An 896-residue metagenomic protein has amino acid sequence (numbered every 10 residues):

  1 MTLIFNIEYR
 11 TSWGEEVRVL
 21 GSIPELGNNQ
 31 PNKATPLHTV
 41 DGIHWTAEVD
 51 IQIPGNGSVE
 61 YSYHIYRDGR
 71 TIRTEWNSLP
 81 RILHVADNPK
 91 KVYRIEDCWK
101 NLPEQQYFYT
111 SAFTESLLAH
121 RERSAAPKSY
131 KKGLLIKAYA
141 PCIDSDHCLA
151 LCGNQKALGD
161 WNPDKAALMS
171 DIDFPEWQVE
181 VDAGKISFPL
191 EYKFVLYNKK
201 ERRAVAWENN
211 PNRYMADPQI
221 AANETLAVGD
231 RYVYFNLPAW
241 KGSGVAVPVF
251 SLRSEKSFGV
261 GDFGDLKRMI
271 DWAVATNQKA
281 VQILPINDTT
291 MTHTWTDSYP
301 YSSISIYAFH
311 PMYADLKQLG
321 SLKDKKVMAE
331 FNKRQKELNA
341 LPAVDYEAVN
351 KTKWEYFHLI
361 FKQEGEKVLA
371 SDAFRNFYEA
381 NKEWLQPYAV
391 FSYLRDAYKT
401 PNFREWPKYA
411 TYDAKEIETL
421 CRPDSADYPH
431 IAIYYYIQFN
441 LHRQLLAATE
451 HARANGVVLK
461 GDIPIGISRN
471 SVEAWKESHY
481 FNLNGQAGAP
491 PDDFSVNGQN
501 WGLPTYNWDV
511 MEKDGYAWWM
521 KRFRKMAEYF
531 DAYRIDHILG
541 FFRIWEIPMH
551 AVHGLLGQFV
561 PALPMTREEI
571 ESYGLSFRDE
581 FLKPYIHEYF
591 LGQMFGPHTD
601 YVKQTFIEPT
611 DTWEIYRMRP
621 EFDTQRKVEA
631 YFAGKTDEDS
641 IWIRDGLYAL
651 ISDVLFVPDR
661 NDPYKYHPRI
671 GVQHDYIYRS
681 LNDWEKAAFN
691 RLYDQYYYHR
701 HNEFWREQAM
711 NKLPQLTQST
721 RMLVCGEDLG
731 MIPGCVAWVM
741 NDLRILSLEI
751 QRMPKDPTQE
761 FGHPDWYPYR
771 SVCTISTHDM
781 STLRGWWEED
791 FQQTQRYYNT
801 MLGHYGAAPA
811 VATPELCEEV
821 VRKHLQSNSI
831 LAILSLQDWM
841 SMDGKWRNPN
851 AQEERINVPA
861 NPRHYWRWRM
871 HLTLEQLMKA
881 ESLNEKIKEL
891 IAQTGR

Functional and structural regions predicted by a protein language model:
T2-E8, K132-A140: A short, amphipathic beta-strand motif
R10-N56, Y66-A86, A140-F188, Y197-I220 (+2 more regions): Aromatic-rich carbohydrate-binding modules that target alpha-glucans
N28-N29, W45, R70, T74-W76 (+14 more regions): Tryptophan-centered motif/residue detector
D87-I95, W99, P218-N223: Extracellular interaction modules
K91, I95-S116: Domain-scale recognition of soluble eukaryotic interaction modules
Y107-K131, L135, D182-K185, A216-R896: Catalytic cores of glycan-processing enzymes that make or break glycosidic bonds
